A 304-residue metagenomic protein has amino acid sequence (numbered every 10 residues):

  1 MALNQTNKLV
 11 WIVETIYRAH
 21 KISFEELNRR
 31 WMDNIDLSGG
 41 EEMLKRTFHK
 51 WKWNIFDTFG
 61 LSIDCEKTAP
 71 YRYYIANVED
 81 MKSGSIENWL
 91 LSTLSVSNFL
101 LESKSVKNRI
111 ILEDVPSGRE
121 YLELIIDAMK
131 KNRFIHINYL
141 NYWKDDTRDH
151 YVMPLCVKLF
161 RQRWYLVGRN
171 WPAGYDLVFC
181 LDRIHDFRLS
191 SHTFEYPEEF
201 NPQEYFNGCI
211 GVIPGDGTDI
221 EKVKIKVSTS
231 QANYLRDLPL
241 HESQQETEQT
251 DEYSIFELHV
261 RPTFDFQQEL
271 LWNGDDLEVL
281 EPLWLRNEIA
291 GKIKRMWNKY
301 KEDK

Functional and structural regions predicted by a protein language model:
M1-E87, R295-K304: Short, basic/aromatic recognition patches that contact phosphate-bearing ligands
V10, F24, W53, F59-L140: Bulky hydrophobic/aromatic content
I12, F48, N132, I225 (+1 more regions): A residue-level signal for conserved active-site and pocket-lining positions in enzyme catalytic cores
I63, V157, F187, E246-T247: A structural signal for short hydrophobic beta-strand segments in well-ordered beta-sheet cores
P70-R72, F134, R163, T250-E257: A generic structural signal for beta-strand entry/edge sites
S85-N88, S191, E195-E199, L235-L238: Short, charged, solvent-exposed linker or helix-capping segments at domain edges/interfaces that act as flexible hinges
K104, N108-K224: Core beta-strand-centered patch of the WYL/Sm-like small regulatory domain
N207-K304: Polybasic (Lys/Arg-rich)
